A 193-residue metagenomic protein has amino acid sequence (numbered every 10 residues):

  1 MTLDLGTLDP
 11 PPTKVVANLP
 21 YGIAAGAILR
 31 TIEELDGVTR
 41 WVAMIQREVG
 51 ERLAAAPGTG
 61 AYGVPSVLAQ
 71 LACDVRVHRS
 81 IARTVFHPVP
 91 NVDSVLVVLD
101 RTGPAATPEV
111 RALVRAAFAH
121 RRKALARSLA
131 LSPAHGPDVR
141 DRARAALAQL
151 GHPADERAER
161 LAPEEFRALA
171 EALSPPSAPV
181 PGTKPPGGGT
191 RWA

Functional and structural regions predicted by a protein language model:
M1-A116, A148, A168-A172, A178-A193: Catalytic cores of RNA-modifying enzymes
V92-V95, R101, A106-A145, L150-E156 (+2 more regions): An accessory alpha-helical subdomain
